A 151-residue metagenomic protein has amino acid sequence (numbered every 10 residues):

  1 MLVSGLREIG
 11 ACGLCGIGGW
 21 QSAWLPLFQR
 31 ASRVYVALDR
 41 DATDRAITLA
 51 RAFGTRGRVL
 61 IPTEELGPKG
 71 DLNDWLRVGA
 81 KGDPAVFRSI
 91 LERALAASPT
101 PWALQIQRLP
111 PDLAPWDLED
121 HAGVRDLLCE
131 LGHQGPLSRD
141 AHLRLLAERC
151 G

Functional and structural regions predicted by a protein language model:
L2-G151: TOPRIM fold recognition
